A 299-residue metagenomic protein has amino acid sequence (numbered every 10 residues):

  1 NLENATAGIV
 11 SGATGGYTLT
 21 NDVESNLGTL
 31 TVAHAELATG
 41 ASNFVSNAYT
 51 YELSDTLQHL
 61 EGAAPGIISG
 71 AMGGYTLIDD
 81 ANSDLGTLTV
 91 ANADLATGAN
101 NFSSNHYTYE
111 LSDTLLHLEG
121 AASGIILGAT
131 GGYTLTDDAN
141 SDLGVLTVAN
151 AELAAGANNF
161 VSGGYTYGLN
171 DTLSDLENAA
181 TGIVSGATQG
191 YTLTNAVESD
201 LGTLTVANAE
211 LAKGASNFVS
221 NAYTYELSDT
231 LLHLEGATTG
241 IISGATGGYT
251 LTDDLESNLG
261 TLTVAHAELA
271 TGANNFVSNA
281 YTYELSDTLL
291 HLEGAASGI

Functional and structural regions predicted by a protein language model:
N1-I299: Solvent-exposed, low-complexity segments and loops of surface/extracellular structural proteins
